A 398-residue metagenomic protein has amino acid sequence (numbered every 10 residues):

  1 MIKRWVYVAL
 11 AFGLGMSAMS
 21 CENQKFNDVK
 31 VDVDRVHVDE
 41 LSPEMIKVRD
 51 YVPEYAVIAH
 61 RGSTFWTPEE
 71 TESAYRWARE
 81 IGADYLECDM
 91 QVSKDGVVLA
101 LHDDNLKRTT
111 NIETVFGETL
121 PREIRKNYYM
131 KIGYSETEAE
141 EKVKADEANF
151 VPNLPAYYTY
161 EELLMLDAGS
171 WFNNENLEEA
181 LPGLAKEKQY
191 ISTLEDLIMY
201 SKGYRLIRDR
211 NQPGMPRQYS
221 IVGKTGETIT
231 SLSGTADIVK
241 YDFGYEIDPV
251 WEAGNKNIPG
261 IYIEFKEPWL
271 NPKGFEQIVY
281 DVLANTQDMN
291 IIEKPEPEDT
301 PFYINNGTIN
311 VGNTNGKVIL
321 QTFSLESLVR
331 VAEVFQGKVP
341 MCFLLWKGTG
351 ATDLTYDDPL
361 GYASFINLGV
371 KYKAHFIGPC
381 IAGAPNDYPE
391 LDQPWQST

Functional and structural regions predicted by a protein language model:
M1-V8: Bacterial N-terminal signal peptides that target proteins for export
I2, S17-A18: A subset of signal/propeptide-processing and intrinsically disordered low-complexity segments in secreted/extracellular
V8-S17: Bacterial N-terminal signal peptides
C21-T398: Phosphate-group recognition and catalysis centered on beta-loop-alpha active-site segments
